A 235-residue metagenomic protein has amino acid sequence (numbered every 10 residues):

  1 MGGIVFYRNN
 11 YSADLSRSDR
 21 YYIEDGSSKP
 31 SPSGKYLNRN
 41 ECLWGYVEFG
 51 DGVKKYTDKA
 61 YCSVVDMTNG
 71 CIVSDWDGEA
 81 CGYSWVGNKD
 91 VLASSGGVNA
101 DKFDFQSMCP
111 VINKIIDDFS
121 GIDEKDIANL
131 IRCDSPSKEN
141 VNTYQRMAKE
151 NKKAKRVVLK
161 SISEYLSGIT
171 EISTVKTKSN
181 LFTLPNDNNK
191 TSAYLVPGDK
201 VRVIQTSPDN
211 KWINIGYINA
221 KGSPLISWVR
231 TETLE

Functional and structural regions predicted by a protein language model:
M1, E48-T57, S192, I204: Short consensus segments that form the blades of beta-propeller domains, in both extracellular/periplasmic
Y11-E24, G70-E79: Multi-bladed beta-propeller domains
P32-S33: Residue-level detector of Asp-centered blade-edge/turn motifs that repeat once per structural unit in beta-propeller
L43-F49, V98-F103: Short glycine/acidic-enriched loop and turn motifs that connect beta-strands
K55-V175: Acidic, small-residue rich beta-repeat scaffolds with periodic aromatic anchors
K153-I169, G216-E235: Boundary regions of SH3-family modules and the immediately adjacent low-complexity/disordered segments in eukaryotic
Y194-E232: SH3/SH3-like beta-barrel superfamily modules
